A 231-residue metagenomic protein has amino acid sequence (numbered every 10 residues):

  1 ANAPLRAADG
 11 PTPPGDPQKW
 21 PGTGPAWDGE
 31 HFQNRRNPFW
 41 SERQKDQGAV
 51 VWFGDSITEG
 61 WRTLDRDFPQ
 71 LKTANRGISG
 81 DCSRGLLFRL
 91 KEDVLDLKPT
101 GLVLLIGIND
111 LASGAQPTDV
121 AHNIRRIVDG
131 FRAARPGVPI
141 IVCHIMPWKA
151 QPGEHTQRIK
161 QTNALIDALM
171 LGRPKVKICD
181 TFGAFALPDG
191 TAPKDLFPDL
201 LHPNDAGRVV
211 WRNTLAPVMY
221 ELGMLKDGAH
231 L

Functional and structural regions predicted by a protein language model:
A1-F53, T58-F68, A133, G172 (+1 more regions): N-terminal secretory targeting modules
Q18-W27, P69-R84, A112, L200: Acidic/histidine-rich helix-loop elements that form or flank divalent-metal/phosphate-binding sites at the catalytic
V50, S79, S83, L87 (+6 more regions): Solvent-exposed, acidic/flexible segments
F53, T58-A74, S83-R125, G130 (+2 more regions): Oxyanion-hole/transition-state-stabilizing segment in secreted/luminal serine hydrolases and related acyltransferases
T58, G80, G183: Short, glycine/acidic-enriched loop or turn micro-motifs at the edges of active sites
K91, L95, G107, D129-P136 (+4 more regions): Sec-exported extracytoplasmic/periplasmic mature domains
A121-C143, Q161-V176: Charged, glycine-enriched surface loops/patches that mediate electrostatic binding to polyanionic ligands
P147-L231: Catalytic His-Asp segment of secreted/periplasmic serine-dependent ester chemistry enzymes
